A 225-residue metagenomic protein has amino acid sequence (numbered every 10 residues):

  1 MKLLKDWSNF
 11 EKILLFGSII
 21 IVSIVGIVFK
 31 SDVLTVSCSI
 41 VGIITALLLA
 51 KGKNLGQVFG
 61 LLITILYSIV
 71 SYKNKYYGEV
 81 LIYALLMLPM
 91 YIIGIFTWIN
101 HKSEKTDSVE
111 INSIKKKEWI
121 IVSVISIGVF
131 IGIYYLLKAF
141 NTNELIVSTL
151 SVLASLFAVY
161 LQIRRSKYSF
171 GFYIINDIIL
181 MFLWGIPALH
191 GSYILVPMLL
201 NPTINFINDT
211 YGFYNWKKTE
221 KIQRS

Functional and structural regions predicted by a protein language model:
M1-L15, K115-I121: N-terminal membrane topogenic signal
V22-V33, K51-G52, K73: Short, hydrophobic transmembrane alpha-helix segments
L47-F59, Y160-F172: Membrane-helix interface "capping/anchor" motifs
L49-T97: Hydrophobic/aromatic-rich structural module bridging two neighboring secondary-structure elements via a short loop
Y76, I82, S126-L136, L180-L199: Hydrophobic alpha-helical transmembrane segments in multi-pass integral membrane proteins
I82-T97, N112-L137, A158: Alpha-helical transmembrane segments of multi-pass integral membrane proteins
G128-T142, T149-Y168: Alpha-helical transmembrane segments in multipass membrane proteins, preferentially the mid-helix core
L161-S225: C-terminal transmembrane-bundle signature of multipass membrane proteins, characterized by strong activation on
